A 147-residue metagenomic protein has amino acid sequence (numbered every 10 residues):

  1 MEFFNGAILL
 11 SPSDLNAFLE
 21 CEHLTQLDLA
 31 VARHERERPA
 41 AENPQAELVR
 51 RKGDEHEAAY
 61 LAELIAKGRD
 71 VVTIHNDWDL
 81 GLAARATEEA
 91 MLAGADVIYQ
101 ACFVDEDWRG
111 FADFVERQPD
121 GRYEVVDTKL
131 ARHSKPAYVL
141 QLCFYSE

Functional and structural regions predicted by a protein language model:
M1-D120: Metal-dependent nuclease catalytic cores that hydrolyze phosphodiester bonds in DNA/RNA, characterized by
F114-E116, V126, L142-Y145: Hydrophobic/aromatic pocket-lining and membrane-interface residues
E124-R132: Glycine- and acidic
R132-E147: Metal-dependent nuclease catalytic cores in nucleic-acid-processing enzymes, especially RNase H-like/related
